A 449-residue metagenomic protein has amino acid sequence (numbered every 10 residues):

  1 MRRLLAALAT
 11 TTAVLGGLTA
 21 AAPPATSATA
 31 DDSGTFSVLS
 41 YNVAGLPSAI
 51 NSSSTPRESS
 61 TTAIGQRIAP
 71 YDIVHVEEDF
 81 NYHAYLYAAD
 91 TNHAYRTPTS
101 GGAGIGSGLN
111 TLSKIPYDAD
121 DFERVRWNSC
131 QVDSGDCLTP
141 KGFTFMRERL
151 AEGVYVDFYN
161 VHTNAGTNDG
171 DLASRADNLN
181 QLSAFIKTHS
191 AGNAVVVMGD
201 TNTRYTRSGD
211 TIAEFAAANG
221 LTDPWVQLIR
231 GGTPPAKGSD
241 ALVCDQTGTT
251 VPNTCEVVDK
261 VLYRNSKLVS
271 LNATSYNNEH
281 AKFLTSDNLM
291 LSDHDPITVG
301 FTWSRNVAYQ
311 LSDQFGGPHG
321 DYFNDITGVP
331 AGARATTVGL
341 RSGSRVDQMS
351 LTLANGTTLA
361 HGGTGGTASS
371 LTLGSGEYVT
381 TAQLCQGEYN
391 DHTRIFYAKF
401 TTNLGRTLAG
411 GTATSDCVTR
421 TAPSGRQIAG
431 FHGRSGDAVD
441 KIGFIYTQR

Functional and structural regions predicted by a protein language model:
R3-A9, L18-A89, G106, T302-R305: N-terminal, active-site-proximal structural segment of metallo-dependent hydrolase catalytic domains
F36-V43, I64-H83, L112, M146 (+5 more regions): Active-site beta-strand/loop signature of hydrolases that rely on acidic residues for catalysis
Y41-S59, W127-L138, N164-S174: Acidic/histidine-rich helix-loop elements that form or flank divalent-metal/phosphate-binding sites at the catalytic
G45-N51, V76, D121, T233-P235 (+1 more regions): Short, solvent-exposed loop/turn elements at domain surfaces
I73-T163: Structured beta-strand-rich core segments of catalytic domains in phosphoester-bond hydrolases
T163-L182, N202-A216: Active-site-proximal segments of metal-dependent phosphoesterases and phosphodiesterases across multiple
K187-V195, T203-A308: Metal-dependent phosphoester-hydrolase catalytic domains
N306-R449: Lectin-type carbohydrate-recognition ectodomains
